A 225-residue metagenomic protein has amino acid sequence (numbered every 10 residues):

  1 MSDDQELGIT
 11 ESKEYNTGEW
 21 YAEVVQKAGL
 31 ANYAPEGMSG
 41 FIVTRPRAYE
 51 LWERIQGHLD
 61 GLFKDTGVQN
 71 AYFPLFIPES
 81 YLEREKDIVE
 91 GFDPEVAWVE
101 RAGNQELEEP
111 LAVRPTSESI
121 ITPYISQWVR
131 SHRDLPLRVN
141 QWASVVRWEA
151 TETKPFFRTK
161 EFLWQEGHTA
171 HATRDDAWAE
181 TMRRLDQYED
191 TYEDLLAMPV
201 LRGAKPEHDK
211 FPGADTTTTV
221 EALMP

Functional and structural regions predicted by a protein language model:
S2-P225: TRNA-recognition modules of translation machinery and tRNA-sensing kinases, especially anticodon-binding
